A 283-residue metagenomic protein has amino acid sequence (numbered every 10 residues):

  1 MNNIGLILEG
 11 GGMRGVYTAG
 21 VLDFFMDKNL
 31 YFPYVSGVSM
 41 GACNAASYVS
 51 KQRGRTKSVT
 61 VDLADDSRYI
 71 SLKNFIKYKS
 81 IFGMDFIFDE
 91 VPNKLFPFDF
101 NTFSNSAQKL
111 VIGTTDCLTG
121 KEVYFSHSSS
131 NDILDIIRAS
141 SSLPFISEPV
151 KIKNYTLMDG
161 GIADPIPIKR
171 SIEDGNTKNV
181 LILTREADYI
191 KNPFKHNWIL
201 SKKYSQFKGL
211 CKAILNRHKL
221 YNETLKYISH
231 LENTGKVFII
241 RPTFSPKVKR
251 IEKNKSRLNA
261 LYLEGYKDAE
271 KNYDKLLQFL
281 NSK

Functional and structural regions predicted by a protein language model:
M1-V38, A46-K283: Patatin-like phospholipase
